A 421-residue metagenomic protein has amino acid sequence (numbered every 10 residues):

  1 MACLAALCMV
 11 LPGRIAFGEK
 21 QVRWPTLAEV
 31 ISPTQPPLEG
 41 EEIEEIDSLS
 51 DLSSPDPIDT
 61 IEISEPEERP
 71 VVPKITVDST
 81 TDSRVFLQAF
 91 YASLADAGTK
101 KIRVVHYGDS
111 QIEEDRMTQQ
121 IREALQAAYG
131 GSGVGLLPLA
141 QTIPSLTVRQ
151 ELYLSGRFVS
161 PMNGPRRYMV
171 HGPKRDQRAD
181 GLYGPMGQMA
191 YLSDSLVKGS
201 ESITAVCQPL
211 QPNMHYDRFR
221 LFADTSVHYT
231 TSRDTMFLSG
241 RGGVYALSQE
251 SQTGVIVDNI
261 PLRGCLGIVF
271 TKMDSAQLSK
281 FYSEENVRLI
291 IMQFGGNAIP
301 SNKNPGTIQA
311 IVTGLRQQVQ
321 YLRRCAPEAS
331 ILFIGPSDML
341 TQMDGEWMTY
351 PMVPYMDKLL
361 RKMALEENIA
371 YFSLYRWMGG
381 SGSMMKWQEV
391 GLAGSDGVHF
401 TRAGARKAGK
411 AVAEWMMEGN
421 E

Functional and structural regions predicted by a protein language model:
M1-G13: Hydrophobic membrane-insertion alpha-helices, especially the h-region of bacterial N-terminal signal peptides
F17, S337-E421: Catalytic His-Asp segment of secreted/periplasmic serine-dependent ester chemistry enzymes
F17-E67: Juxtamembrane proline-rich low-complexity "stalk" or linker regions positioned immediately after a signal peptide
E45, L49-T147, T401-R402: Long, contiguous interaction/targeting segments characteristic of exported/extracellular or secretory-pathway proteins
R84, K100, H106, E113 (+6 more regions): Conserved, compact domain cores that house catalytic/ligand-binding motifs in diverse enzymes and effector modules
S93, L192, S279-F281, Y321-L322 (+1 more regions): A generic secondary-structure signal
G108, C207-P209, G335: Short beta-strand/turn micro-motifs composed of small residues that flank or help shape donor/cofactor-binding pockets
I112-T313, H399: Conserved SGNH/GDSL esterase-like catalytic core that processes O-acyl groups on lipids and polysaccharides
